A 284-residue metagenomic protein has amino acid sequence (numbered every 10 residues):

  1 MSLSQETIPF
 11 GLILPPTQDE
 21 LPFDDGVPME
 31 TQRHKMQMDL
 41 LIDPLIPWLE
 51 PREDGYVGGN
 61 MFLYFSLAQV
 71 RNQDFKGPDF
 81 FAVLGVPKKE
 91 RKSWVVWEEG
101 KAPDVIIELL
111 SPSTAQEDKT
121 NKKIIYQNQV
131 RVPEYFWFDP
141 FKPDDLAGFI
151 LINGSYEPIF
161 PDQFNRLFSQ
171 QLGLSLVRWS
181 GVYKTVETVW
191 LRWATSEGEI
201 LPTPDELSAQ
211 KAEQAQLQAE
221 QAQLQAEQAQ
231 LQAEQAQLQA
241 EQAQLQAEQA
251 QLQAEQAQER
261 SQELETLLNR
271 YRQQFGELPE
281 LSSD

Functional and structural regions predicted by a protein language model:
M1, M29, M36-M38, M61: Detector for methionine-enriched segments
S2-E30, D43-P47, F65-P78, L84-V105 (+2 more regions): C-terminal interaction segment
K35-W48, Y56: A structured, charge-rich N-terminal accessory region that forms the first stable segment of a protein and links
P51-L67: A short acidic/basic microdomain associated with nuclease active sites
Y56-G58, F136-D139: A structural signal for short, well-ordered beta-strand segments and their strand-loop junctions that often border
P133: Short acidic/polar active-site loop segments enriched in Thr and Asp
